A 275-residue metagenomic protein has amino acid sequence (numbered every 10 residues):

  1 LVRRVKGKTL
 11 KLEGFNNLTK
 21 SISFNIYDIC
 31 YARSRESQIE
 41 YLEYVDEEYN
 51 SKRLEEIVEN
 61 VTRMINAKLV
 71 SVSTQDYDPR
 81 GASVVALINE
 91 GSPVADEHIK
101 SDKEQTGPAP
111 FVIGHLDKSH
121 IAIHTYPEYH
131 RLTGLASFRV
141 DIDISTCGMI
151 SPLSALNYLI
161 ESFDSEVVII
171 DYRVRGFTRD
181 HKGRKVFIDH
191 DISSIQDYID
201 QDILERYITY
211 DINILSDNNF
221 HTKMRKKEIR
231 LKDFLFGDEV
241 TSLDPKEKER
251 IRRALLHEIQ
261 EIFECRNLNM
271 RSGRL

Functional and structural regions predicted by a protein language model:
L1-L275: Polybasic/polar functional segments that serve as interface/processing modules
